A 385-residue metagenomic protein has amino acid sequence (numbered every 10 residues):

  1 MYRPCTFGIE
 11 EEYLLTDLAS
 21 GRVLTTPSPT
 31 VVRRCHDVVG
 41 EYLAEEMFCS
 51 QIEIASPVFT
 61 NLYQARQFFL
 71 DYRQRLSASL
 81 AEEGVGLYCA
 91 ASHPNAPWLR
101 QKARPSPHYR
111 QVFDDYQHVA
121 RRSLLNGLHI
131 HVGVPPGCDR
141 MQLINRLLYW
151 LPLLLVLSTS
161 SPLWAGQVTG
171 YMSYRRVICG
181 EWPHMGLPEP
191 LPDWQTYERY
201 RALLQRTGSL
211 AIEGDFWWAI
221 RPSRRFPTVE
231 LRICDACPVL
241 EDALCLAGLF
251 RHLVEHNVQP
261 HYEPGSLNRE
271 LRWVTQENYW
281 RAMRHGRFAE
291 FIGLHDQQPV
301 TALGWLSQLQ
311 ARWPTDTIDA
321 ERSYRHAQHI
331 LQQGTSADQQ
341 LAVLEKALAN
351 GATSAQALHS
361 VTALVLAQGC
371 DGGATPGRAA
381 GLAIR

Functional and structural regions predicted by a protein language model:
M1-E83, V112, C179-R385: C-terminal accessory/tail domains of diverse enzymes
Y42-M47, L80-H93, H118-L125: Short, flexible active-site-proximal loops enriched in glycine and acidic residues
F69, S106-F113, V134-L155, P238-R251: Helical (often loop-to-helix) elements that flank the catalytic cores of nucleotide-handling enzymes
S77, A81-S106, Q195-E198: Surface-exposed, low-hydrophobicity interaction/linker segments
L99-R110, G170-P183, N278-Y279: Short, low-order "capping/linker" segments at domain edges
S106-G127: Acidic, His- and aromatic-enriched active-site or binding-groove loops in soluble protein domains that engage sugars
I130: An acidic/histidine-cluster motif and surrounding catalytic segment that typifies divalent-metal-assisted enzyme active
P136, I144-L191: An exposed, glycine/acidic-rich loop-and-rim segment of catalytic or binding clefts
